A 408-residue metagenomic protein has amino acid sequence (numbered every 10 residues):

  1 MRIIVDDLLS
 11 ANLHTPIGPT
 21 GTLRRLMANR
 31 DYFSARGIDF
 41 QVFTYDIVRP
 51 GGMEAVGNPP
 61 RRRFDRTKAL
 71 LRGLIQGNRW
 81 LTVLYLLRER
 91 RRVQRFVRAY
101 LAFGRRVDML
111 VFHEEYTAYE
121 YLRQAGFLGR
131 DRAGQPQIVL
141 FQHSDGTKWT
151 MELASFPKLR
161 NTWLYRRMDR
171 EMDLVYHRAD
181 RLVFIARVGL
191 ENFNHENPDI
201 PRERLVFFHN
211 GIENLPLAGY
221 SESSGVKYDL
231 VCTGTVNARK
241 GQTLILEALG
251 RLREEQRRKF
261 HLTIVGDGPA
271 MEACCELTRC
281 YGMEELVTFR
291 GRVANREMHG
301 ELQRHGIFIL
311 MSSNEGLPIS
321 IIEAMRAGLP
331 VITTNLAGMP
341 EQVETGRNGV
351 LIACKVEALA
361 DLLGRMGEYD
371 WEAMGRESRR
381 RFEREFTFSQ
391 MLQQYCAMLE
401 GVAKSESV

Functional and structural regions predicted by a protein language model:
I3-I4, M109-V111, A125-E152, T162: Active-site proximal beta-strand in glycosyltransferases
G21-R24, Y228, C232-R251, P269-C275: A conserved mid-protein helix/loop that constitutes part of the nucleotide-sugar donor-binding site
L101, G146, T162-L182: Membrane-proximal helix-turn-helix segments that form the acceptor-binding/catalytic region of lipid-linked
V188, G211: Carbohydrate-associated surface elements
L286, E372-E385, M391-A397: A short, well-ordered alpha-helix in the C-terminal region of glycosyltransferases
S313: Aromatic "clamp/platform" in nucleotide-sugar-dependent glycosyltransferases that forms part of the donor/acceptor
P330-T333, V343: Short hydrophobic beta-strand element within catalytic cores of glycosyltransferases and related nucleotide-activated
T345-G346, V350-E357, G364-Y369: Conserved acidic donor-binding segment of nucleotide-sugar-dependent glycosyltransferases
